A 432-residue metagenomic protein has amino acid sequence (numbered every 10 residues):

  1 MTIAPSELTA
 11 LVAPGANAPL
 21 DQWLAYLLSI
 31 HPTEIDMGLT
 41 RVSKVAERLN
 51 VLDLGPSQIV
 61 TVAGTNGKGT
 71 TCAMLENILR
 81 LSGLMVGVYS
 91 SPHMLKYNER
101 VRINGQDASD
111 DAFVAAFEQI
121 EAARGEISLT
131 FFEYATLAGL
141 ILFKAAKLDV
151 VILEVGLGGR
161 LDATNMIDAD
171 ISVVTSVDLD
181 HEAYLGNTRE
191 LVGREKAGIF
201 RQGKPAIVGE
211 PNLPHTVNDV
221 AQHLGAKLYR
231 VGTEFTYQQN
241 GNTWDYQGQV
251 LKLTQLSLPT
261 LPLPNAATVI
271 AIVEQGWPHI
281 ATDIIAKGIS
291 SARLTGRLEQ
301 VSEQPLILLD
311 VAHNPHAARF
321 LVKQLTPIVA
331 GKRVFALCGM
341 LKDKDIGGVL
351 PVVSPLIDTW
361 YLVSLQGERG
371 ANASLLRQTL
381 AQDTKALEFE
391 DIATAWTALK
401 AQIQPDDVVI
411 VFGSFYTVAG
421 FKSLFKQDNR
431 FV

Functional and structural regions predicted by a protein language model:
T2-I35: Charged, amphipathic alpha-helical linker segments immediately N-terminal to NTP-binding catalytic cores
G15, P19, T33-I35, L39 (+4 more regions): ATP-dependent carboxylate-amine ligase catalytic core
P56-Q58, A145, V150-V155, D162-V173 (+3 more regions): Nucleotide phosphate-binding/pyrophosphate-handling subdomain across enzymes that bind or process nucleotide phosphates
T61, T70-G87: A conserved segment at the C-terminal end of the G1
I127, E154, A169-L253, A266 (+1 more regions): Acidic, Mg2+-coordinating active-site environments of NTP-dependent enzymes
I207, P211-T216, H223-G225, N240-T243 (+3 more regions): C-terminal helical cap/extension that packs against the catalytic core of soluble nucleotide-cofactor enzymes
I207-E210, Q222-Q238, L256-T260, T282-A292 (+5 more regions): Beta-strand->loop->alpha-helix junctions that form or flank phosphate-binding loops in nucleotide-handling enzymes
S414: Active-site-proximal loop/hinge segments that shape catalytic or ion-binding/gating pockets
